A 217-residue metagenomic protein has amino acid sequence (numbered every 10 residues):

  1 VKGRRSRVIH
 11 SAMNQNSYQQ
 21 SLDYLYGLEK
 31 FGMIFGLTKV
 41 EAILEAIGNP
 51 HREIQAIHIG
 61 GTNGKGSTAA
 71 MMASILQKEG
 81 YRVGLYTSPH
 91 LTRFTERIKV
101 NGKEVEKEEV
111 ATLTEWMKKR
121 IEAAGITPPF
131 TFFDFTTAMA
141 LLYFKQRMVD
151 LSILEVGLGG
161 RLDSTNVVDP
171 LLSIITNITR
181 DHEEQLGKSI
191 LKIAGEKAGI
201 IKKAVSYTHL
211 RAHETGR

Functional and structural regions predicted by a protein language model:
V1-A12: Short, basic, low-complexity termini and linkers enriched in Ser/Thr/Gly/Pro that act as targeting/leader peptides
H10-G61, T68, S74-E79, Y86 (+1 more regions): Short functional linear segments
G27, G187, G195: Phosphate-coordinating loops and pocket residues in cytosolic domains that bind phosphorylated ligands
L37, E41-R52, K78-V168, R180 (+2 more regions): ATP-dependent carboxylate-amine ligase catalytic core
I174-I175: Conserved beta-strand/loop subsegment of P-loop NTPase cores
A194-K202: Membrane-proximal helix-turn-helix segments that form the acceptor-binding/catalytic region of lipid-linked
I201-L210: Short loop-to-beta-strand entry elements in the cores of soluble alpha/beta enzymes
H209-R217: Single conserved hydrophobic/aromatic residue that forms the stacking wall/gate of nucleotide- or nucleobase-binding
